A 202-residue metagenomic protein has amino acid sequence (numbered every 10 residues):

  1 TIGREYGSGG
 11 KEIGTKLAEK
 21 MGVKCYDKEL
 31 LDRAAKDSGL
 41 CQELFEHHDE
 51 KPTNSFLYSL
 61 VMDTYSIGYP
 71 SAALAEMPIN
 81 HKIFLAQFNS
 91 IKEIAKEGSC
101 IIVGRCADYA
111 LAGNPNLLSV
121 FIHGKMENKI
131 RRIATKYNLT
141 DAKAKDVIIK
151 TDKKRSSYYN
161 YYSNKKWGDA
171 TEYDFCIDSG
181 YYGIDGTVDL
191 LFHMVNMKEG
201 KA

Functional and structural regions predicted by a protein language model:
I2-A18: Glycine-rich phosphate-binding P-loop
G3, G7, M77-F84, K166 (+1 more regions): Conserved phosphate/pyrophosphate-binding and hydrolysis machinery centered on Walker-type P-loop NTPases, extending
V23-K36: Short beta-strand-centered segment that lines the nucleotide-binding/catalytic pocket of NTP-utilizing
A35-S99: ATP-dependent small-molecule kinase phosphotransfer cores that center on conserved nucleotide phosphate-binding segments
N54-L60, T140-D185: Small-molecule kinase domains that catalyze NTP-dependent phosphoryl transfer to phosphate-bearing small molecules
F88, I184-F192: Short, amphipathic alpha-helical "lid/cap" segments that border enzyme active or binding sites
I94, C106-G113, R132: RNA pseudouridine synthases
G113-K136, D141-I149: Conserved phosphate-donor/acceptor-positioning beta-strand/loop module used by diverse small-molecule
